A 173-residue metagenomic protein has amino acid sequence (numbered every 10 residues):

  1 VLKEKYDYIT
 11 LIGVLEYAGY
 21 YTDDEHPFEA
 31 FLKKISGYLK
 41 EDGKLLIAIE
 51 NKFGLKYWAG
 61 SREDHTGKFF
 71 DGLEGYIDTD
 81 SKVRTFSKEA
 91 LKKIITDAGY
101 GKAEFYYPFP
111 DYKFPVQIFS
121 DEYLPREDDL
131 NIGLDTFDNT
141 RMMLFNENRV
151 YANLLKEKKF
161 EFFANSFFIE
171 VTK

Functional and structural regions predicted by a protein language model:
V1-K5, G19: Short conserved loop adjoining the S-adenosyl-L-methionine
T10-G13: A conserved beta-strand element that flanks and buttresses the S-adenosyl-L-methionine
E16, E50-L55, Y107-Y112: Short "lid" loop at the C-terminus of a central beta-strand within the Rossmann-like core of SAM-dependent
D24-L46: A short glycine-rich, Lys/Arg-flanked "PGG" loop and its adjoining helix->strand segment in the class I
K44-D71: Conserved class I S-adenosyl-L-methionine
D80-Y107: Short alpha-helix
K102-T140: Conserved catalytic loop of SAM-dependent methyltransferase domains
L134-E170: Conserved Class I S-adenosyl-L-methionine
